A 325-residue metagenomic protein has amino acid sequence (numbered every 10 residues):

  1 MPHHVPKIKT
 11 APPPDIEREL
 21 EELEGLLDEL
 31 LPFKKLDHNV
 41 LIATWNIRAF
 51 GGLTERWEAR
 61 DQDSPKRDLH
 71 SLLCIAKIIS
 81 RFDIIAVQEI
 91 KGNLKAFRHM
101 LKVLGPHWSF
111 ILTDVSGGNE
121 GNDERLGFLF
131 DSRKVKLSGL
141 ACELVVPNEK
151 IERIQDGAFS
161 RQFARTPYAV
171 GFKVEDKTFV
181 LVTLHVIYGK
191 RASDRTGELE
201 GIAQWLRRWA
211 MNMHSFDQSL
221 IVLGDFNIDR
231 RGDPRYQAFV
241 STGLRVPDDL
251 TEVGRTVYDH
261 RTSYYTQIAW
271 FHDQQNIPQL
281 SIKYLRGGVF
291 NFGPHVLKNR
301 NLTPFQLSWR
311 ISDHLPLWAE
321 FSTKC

Functional and structural regions predicted by a protein language model:
M1-E29, L94, R208-L220, I228-C325: Metal-dependent phosphoester-hydrolase catalytic domains
E21-L36, A169-E175: Short amphipathic alpha-helices and their capping/turn segments at secondary-structure boundaries
N39-G52, G139, T178-Y188: Active-site-proximal beta-strand elements of phosphoester/diester hydrolases
I42-I47, I75-R98, L129, L181 (+2 more regions): Active-site beta-strand/loop signature of hydrolases that rely on acidic residues for catalysis
I47-L69, E152-G157, K190: Acidic/histidine-rich helix-loop elements that form or flank divalent-metal/phosphate-binding sites at the catalytic
R56, E89, V174-G201: Metal-dependent phosphoester/phosphodiester hydrolase catalytic core
Q62-H70, Q88-K95, E120, S160-R161 (+3 more regions): Soluble non-cytosolic domains of exported or imported proteins
A86-K177: Structured beta-strand-rich core segments of catalytic domains in phosphoester-bond hydrolases
